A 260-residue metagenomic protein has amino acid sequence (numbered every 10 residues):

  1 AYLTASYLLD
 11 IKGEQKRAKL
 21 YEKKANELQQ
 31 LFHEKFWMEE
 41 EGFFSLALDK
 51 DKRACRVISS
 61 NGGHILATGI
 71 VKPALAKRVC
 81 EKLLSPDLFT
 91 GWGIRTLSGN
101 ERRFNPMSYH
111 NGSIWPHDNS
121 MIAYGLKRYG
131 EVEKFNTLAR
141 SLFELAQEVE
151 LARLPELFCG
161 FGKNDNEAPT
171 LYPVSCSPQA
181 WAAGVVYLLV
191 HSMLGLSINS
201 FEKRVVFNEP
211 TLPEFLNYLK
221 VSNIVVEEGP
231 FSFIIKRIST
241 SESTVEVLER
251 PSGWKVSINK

Functional and structural regions predicted by a protein language model:
A1, R56-S60, H110-M121, S177-G184: Aromatic- and histidine-enriched alpha-helix N-cap/loop-to-helix transition segments that scaffold the rims
A1-Q15, H64-A74, S120-K134, L188-S197: Well-ordered alpha-helical scaffold segments within catalytic/enzyme domains
L3, K19-H33, A76-L84, N136-F143: Hydrophobic core segments within long, regular secondary-structure runs in both alpha- and beta-rich folds
L8-K23, E27-F32, E39, K127-T137 (+2 more regions): Beta-rich accessory regions
Q30-I114, Q147-T170, Y187-L188, L194 (+1 more regions): Extended glycan-interaction surfaces of carbohydrate-active proteins
L75-L88, N136-L142, I198-F215: Short alpha-helical "patches" and their helix-cap loops
G112-N119, Y129-A139, A146-L154: Active-site-proximal binding-pocket segments
L171-K220: Catalytic cores of secreted or luminal carbohydrate-active enzymes
